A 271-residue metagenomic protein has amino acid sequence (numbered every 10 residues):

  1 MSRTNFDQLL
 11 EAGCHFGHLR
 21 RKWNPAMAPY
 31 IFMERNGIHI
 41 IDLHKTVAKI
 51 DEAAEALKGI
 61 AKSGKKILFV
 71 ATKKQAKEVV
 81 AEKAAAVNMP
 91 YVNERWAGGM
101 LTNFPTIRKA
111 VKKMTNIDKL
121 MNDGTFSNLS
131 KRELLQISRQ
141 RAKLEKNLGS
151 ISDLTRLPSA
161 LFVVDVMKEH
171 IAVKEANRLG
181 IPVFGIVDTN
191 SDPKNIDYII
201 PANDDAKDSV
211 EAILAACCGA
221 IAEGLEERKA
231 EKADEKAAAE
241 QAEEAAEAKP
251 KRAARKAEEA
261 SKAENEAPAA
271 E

Functional and structural regions predicted by a protein language model:
M1-A233: Ribosome large-subunit tunnel/peptidyl-transferase-proximal elements
M1-R3, E223-E271: Intrinsically disordered, compositionally biased charged tails
